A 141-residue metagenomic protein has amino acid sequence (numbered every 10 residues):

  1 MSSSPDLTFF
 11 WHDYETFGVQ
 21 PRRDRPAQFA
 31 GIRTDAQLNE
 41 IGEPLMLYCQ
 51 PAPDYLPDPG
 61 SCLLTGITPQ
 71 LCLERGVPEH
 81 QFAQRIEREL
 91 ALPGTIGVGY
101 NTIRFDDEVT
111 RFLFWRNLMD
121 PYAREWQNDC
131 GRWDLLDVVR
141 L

Functional and structural regions predicted by a protein language model:
S2, L7-F9, R22-I67, R88-L141: Metal-dependent phosphoesterase core characteristic of DEDDh/y 3'-5' exonuclease domains
Y14-R22: Short acidic, Gly/Ser-rich segments with clustered Asp/Glu that frequently serve as metal-coordination loops in enzyme
L63-R85: Metal-dependent phosphoesterase signature
